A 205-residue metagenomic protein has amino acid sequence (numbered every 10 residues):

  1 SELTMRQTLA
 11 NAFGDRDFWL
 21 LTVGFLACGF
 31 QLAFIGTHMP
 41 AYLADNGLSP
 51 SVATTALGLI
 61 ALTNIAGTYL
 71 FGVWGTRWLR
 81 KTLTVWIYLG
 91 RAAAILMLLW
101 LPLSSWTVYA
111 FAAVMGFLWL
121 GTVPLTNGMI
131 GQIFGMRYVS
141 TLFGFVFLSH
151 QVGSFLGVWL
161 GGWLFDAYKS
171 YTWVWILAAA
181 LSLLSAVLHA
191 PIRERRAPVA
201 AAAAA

Functional and structural regions predicted by a protein language model:
A10-Y69, G157: Extracytoplasmic gate region of multi-pass secondary transporters
F18, R80, M136-S140: Cytoplasm-facing, short amphipathic helices at loop-to-helix transitions on the intracellular side of 12-TM secondary
F34, V52, G58-N64, T68-F71 (+1 more regions): C-terminal transmembrane helical hairpin of 12-TM major facilitator-type secondary transporters
L43-A44, W74-G75, L160-K169: Interfacial helix-cap and linker-helix signal at transmembrane-aqueous boundaries of multi-pass secondary transporters
P50-S51, M136-V146: Loop-to-transmembrane helix entry/capping segments in MFS-fold secondary transporters and related SLC/MFSD carriers
I130-V139, K169: Paired intracellular helix-loop junctions of major facilitator superfamily
A178-A205: Multi-pass alpha-helical transporter architecture, strongest for 12-TM Major Facilitator/SLC carriers used
